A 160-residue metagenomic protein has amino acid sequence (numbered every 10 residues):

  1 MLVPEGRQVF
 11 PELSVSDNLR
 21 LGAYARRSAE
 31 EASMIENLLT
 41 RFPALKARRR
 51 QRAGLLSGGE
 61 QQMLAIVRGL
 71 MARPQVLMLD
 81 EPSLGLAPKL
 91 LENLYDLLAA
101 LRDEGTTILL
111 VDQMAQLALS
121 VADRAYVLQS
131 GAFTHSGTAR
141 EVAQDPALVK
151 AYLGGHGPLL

Functional and structural regions predicted by a protein language model:
E12, R52-L56, E60: Conserved ABC ATPase signature
V15-S33, R41-K46, G137, L153-G157: ABC-type ATPase nucleotide-binding domains, specifically the catalytic core motifs of the NBD
I66: Hydrophobic anchor residue at the start of the ABC signature
M71-Q75: A short, proline-enriched helix->beta-strand linker immediately N-terminal to the Walker B motif in ABC-type P-loop
L77-E81: Catalytic Walker B motif of ABC-type/P-loop ATPase nucleotide-binding domains
L91-E104: Helical segment within the ABC ATPase nucleotide-binding domain
R124, S136: Short, glycine/charged-rich "phosphate-handling" switch motifs in NTP-dependent and phosphotransfer domains
